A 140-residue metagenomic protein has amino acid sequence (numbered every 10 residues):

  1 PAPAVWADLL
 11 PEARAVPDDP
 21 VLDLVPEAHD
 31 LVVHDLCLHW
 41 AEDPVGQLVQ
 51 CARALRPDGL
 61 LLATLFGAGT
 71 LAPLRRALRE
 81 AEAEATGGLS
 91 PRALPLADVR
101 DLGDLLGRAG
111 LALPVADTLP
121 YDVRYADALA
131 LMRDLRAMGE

Functional and structural regions predicted by a protein language model:
P1-P26, L31, V45-G46: Class I SAM-dependent methyltransferase SAM/SAH-binding core
H29-V45, V49, L65: A short SAM/SAH-binding and catalytic strip from SAM-dependent methyltransferases
V33-D35, R56-L62, G87-G88: Short acidic, glycine/Ser/Thr-rich loop/turn "cap" segments at secondary-structure junctions
V45-L60: A short glycine-rich, Lys/Arg-flanked "PGG" loop and its adjoining helix->strand segment in the class I
L62-A130, M138: Conserved catalytic/acceptor-binding region of the Class I
R133: SAM/dcSAM-binding transferase cores
